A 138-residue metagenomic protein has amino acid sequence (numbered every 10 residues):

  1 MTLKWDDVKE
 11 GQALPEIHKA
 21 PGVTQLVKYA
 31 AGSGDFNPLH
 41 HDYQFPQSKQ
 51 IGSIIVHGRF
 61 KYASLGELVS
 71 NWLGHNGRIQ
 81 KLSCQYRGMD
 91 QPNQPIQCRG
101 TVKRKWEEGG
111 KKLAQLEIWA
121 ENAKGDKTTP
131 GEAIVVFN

Functional and structural regions predicted by a protein language model:
M1-L14, P92-N138: HotDog/MaoC-like acyl-thioester-processing domains
M1-R78: Hot-dog-fold acyl-thioester-processing enzymes
M1-T2, K81-R87: Short structured motifs
V23-L26, M89-Q97: Short, positively charged, low-complexity/disordered linker segments
